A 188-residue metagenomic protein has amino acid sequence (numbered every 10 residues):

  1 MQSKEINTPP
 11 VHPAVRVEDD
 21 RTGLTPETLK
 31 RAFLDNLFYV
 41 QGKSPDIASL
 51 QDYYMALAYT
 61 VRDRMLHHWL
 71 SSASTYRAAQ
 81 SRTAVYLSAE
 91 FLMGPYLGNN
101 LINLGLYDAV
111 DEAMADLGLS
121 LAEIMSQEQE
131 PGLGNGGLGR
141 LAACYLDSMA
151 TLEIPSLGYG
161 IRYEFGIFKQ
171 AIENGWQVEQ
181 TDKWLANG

Functional and structural regions predicted by a protein language model:
Q2-G188: A conserved ligand/cofactor-binding region detector
